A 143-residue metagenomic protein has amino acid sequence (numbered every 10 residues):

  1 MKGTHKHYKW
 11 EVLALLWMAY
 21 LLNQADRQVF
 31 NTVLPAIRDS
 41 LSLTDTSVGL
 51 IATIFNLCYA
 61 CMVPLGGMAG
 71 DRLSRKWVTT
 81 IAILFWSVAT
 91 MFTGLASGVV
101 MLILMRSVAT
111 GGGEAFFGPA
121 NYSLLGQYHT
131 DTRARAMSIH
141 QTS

Functional and structural regions predicted by a protein language model:
E11-D45, G66: Extracytoplasmic
A19, T79-F85, A89, M105-R106 (+1 more regions): Residue-level signature of the transmembrane alpha-helical cores of Major Facilitator Superfamily-type secondary
Y20, A52, N56, I83 (+1 more regions): Small-residue-rich transmembrane alpha-helices and their cytosolic helix-loop interfaces in multi-pass secondary
Q28, N56-P64: Residue-level signature of mid-helix packing/kink "hotspots" within the transmembrane helices of 12-pass Major
T44-V48, A52: Juxtamembrane helix-start elements in MFS-like secondary transporters
C61-V99: Conserved MFS/SLC helix-loop-helix module at the cytosolic interface between two early adjacent transmembrane helices
G98-R106: Short hydrophobic/alpha-helical segments at membrane-entry points of transmembrane helices in Major Facilitator
M105-S143: Cytoplasmic helix-loop-helix junction between adjacent transmembrane helices in 12-TM secondary transporters
